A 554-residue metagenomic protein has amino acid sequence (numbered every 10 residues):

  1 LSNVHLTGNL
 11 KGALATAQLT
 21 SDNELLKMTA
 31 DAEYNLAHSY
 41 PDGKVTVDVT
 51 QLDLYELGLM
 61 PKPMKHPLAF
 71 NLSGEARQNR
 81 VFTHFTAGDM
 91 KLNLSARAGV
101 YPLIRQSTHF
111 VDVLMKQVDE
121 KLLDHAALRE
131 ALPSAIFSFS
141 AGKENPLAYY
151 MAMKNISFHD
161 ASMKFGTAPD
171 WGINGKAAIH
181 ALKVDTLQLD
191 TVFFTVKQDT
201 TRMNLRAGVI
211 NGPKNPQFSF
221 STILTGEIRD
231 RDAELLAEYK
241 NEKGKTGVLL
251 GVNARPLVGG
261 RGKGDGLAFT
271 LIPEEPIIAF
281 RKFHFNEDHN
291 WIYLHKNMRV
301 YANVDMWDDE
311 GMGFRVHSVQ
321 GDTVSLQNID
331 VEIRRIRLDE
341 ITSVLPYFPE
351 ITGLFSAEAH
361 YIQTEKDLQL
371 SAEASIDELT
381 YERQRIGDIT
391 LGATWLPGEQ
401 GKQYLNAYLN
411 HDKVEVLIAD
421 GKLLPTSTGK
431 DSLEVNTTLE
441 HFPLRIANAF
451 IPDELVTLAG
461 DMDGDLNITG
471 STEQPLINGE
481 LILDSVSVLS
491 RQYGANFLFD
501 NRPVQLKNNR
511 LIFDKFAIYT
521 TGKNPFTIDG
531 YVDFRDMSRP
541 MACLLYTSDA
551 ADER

Functional and structural regions predicted by a protein language model:
L1-E358, T364-D465, E473-S548, R554: Interface amphipathic segments
